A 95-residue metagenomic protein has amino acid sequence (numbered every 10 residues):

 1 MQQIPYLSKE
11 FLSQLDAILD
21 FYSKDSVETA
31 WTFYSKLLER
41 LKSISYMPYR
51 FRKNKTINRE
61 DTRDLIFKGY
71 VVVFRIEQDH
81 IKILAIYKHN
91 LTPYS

Functional and structural regions predicted by a protein language model:
M1-Y34: Arg/Lys-rich, positively charged N-terminal/basic patches that mediate binding to nucleic acids
E10, M47, I86-H89: Generic beta-structure capping elements
F11, L37, F74: GIY-YIG nuclease signature motif recognition
Q14, D64, G69: Conserved acidic functional residues
E39-I66: A short, surface-exposed loop/turn module that caps and links secondary-structure elements
F67-V71, R75-S95: Enriched for short, Lys/Arg-rich terminal
